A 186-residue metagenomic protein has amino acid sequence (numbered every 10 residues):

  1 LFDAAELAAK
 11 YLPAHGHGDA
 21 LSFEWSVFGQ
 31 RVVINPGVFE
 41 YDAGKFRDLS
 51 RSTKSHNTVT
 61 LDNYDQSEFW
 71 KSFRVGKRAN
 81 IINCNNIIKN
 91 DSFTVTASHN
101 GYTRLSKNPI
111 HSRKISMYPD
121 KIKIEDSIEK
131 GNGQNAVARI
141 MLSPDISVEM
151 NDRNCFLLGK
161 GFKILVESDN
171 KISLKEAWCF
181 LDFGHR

Functional and structural regions predicted by a protein language model:
L1-I34, I88-K89: Carbohydrate-active enzyme catalytic cores, enriched for enzymes that act on polyanionic acidic polysaccharides
V38-R186: CBM-like, beta-strand-rich accessory domains located in the C-terminal region of large, secreted polysaccharide-active
